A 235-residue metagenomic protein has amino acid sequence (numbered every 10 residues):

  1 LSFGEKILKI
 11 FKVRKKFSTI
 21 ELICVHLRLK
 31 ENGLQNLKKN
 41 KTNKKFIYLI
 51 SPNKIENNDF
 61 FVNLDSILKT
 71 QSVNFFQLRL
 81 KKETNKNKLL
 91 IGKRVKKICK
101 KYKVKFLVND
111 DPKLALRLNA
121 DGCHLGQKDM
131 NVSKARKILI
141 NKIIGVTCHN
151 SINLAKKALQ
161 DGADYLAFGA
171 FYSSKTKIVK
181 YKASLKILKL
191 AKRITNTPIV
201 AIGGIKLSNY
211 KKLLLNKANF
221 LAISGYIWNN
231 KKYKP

Functional and structural regions predicted by a protein language model:
L1, S18-L27: Intrinsically disordered, low-complexity proline-rich regions
K45-F60, G145-T147: Active-site mouth loops of central-metabolism enzymes
N53-K54, F106-P112, L125-D129, V146-L154 (+4 more regions): Glycine-rich beta-to-alpha transition loops that act as phosphate-gripper elements at the mouths of alpha/beta enzyme
N63-N74, L154-F168: Alpha/beta enzyme core
F75-I138: N-terminal active-site wall of soluble small-molecule enzyme domains
I91-Y102, A135-T147, K182-A201: Alpha-helix-loop-beta-strand connector modules within alpha/beta enzyme cores
D111-D121, S151-D161, I205-L221: Catalytic cores of alpha/beta
Q127-K134, A167-I178, L214-P235: Glycine-rich phosphate-binding active-site loops on the catalytic face of alpha/beta enzymes
